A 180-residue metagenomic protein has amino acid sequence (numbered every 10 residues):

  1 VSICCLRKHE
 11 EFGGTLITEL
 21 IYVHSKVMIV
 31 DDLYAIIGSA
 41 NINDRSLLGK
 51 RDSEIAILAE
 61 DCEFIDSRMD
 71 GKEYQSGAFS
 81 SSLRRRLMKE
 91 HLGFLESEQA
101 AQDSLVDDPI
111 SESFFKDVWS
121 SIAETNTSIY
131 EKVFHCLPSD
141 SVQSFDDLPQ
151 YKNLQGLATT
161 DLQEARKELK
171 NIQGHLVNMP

Functional and structural regions predicted by a protein language model:
V1-P180: Long, C-terminal catalytic modules of enzymes
